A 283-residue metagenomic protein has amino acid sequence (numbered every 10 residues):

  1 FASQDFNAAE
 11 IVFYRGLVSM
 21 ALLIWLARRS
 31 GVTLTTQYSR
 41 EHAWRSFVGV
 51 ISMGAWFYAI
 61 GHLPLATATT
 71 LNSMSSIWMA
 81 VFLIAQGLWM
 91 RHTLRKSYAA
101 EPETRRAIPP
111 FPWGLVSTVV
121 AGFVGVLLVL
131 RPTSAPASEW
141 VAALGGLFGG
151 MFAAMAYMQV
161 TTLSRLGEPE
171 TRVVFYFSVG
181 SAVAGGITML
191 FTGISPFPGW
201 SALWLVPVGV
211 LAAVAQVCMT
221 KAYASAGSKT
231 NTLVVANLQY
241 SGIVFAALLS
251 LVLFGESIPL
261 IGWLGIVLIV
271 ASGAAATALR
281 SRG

Functional and structural regions predicted by a protein language model:
F1-F6, G54-L65, L71, A156-G167 (+1 more regions): Juxtamembrane C-cap of transmembrane helices in multi-pass membrane transport proteins
D5-I51, M79, A121, F152-A156 (+1 more regions): Transmembrane alpha-helices of multi-pass small-molecule transport proteins
E10-V18, I60-T104, T232-L249: Specific alpha-helical transmembrane segments that line the substrate/conduction pathway and gating interfaces
L23, L128-V129, T133-G193, F197: Transmembrane alpha-helical segments that form core, pore/gating elements of small-molecule transporters/exporters
G31-F57, V141-G149, P196-C218: Loop-to-transmembrane-helix transition segments
T69-M74, G167-G180, Q216-L251: Helix-helix packing/entry segments at the starts of transmembrane helices
V81-I84, A100-P102, F111-R131, I261-R280: Hydrophobic transmembrane alpha-helices of multi-pass small-molecule transport proteins
M90-R91, V234-G283: C-terminal-most transmembrane helix of multi-pass membrane proteins
